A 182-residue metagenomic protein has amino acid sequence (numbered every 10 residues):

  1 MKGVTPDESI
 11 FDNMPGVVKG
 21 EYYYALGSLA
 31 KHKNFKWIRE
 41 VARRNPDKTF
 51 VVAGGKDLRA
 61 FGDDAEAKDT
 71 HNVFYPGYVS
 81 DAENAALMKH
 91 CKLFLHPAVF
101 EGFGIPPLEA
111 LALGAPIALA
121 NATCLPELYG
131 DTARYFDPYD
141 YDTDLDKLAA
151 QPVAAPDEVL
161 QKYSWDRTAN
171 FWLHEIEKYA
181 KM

Functional and structural regions predicted by a protein language model:
V17-K33, R39-A42: Conserved donor-binding/catalytic core segment of Leloir-type glycosyltransferases
T49-G62, G77: Glycosyltransferase donor-sugar binding loop
G62-A85: Nucleotide-activated donor-binding/catalytic signature segment of Leloir-type glycosyltransferases, i.e., the conserved
A86-C91, H96: Short alpha-helical donor nucleotide-sugar binding micro-motif in glycosyltransferases
V99, L111: Aromatic "clamp/platform" in nucleotide-sugar-dependent glycosyltransferases that forms part of the donor/acceptor
A112, P116-L119: Short hydrophobic beta-strand element within catalytic cores of glycosyltransferases and related nucleotide-activated
R134-D140, K147-A150: Conserved acidic donor-binding segment of nucleotide-sugar-dependent glycosyltransferases
A150-M182: A charged, aromatic-enriched C-terminal amphipathic alpha-helix characteristic of glycosyltransferases across folds
